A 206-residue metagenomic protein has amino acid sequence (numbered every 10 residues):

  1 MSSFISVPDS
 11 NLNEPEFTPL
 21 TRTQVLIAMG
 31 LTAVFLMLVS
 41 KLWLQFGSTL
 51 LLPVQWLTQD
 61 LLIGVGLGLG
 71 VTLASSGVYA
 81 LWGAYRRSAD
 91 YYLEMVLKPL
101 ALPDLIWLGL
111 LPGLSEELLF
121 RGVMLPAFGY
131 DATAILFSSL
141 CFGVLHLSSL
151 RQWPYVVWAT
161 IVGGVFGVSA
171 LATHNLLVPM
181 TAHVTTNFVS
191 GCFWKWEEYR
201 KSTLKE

Functional and structural regions predicted by a protein language model:
S2-V39: Cytosolic-side membrane-entry/anchor segment at the start of a transmembrane helix
N11-T21, Q45, T49, P53 (+3 more regions): Juxtamembrane/disordered regions of integral membrane proteins
P19-Q24, A28, L42-P112, P126 (+1 more regions): Juxtamembrane helix-loop-helix connectors linking adjacent transmembrane helices in multi-pass membrane enzymes
L31-L36, L67-S75, E116, F166 (+2 more regions): Alpha-helical transmembrane segments of multipass membrane proteins
V34-T49, G113-R121: Membrane-embedded alpha-helical segments in integral membrane proteins
Y85, E94-E206: Transmembrane helix-loop-helix hairpins at the membrane interface of multi-pass integral membrane proteins
